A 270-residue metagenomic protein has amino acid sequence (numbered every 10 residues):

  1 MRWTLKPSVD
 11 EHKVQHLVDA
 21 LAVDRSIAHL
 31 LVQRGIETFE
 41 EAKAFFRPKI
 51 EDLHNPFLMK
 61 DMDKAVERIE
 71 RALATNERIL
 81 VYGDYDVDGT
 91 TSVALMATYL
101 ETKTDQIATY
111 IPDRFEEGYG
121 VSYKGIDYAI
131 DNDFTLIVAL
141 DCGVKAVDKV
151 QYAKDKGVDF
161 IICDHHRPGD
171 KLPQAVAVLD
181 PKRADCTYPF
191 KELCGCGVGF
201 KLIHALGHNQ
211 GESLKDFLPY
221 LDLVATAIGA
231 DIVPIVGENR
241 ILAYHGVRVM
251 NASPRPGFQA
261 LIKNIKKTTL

Functional and structural regions predicted by a protein language model:
M1-L270: Replace "Mg2+/Mn2+-dependent" with "divalent metal-dependent
